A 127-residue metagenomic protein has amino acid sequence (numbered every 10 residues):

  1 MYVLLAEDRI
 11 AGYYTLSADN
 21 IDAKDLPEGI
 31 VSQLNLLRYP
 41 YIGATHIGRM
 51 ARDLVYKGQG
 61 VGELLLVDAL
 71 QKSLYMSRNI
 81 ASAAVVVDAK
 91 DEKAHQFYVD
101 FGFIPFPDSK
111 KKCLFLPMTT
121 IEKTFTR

Functional and structural regions predicted by a protein language model:
M1-L5: Cytosolic beta-strand hydrophobic patch enriched in CBS
I10-Y13: Short glycine-/small-residue motifs
T15-R49: Conserved acyl-donor/pantetheine-binding loop and adjacent beta-alpha core of acyl/acetyltransferases and related
G48-G58: A short, internal acetyl-CoA/4′-phosphopantetheine-binding micro-motif in the GNAT/acyltransferase core
G58-K72: Conserved acetyl-CoA-binding loop-helix of GNAT-fold acetyltransferases
L74, D88-D108: Conserved active-site alpha-helix within GNAT-family acetyltransferase domains
L74-I80: Alpha-helix termini
I80-H95, K112-T124: Conserved beta-strand-loop-alpha-helix junction that forms the acyl-donor binding cleft
